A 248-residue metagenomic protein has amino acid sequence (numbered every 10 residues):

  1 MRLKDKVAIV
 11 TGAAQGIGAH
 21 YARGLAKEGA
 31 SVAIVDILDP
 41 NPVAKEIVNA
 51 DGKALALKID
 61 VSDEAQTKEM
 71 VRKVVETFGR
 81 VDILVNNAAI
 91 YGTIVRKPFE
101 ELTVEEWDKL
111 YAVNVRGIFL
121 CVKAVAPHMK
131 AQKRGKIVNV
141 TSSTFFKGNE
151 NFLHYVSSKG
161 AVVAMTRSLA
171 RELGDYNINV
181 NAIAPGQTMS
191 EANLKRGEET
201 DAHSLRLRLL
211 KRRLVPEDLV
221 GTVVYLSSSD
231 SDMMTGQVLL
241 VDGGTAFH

Functional and structural regions predicted by a protein language model:
L3-A33, L169: Canonical Rossmann dinucleotide-binding motif of NAD(H)/NADP(H)-dependent dehydrogenases/reductases, specifically
K58-M70, V104, E217-D218: The beta1-alpha1 cofactor-binding region of Rossmann-like NAD(H)/NADP(H)-dependent oxidoreductases
D82, E100-F119, R134, V138 (+4 more regions): Catalytic Tyr-X3-Lys loop
Y91, R96, K147, L207 (+3 more regions): Short C-terminal tail/terminal secondary-structure segment of NAD(P)H-dependent dehydrogenase/reductase domains
V95-F99, T103-D108, N193, S204: Substrate-binding pocket helix/loop in short-chain dehydrogenase/reductase
V122, S158, T166: Active-site helix of classical SDR
P127, R171-D175, D232: Alpha-helical segment proximal to the catalytic Tyr-Lys
H154, D175, A182-R208, D218: A glycine/serine/threonine-rich, flexible loop-to-helix segment that serves as the NAD(P) cofactor-binding "lid"
